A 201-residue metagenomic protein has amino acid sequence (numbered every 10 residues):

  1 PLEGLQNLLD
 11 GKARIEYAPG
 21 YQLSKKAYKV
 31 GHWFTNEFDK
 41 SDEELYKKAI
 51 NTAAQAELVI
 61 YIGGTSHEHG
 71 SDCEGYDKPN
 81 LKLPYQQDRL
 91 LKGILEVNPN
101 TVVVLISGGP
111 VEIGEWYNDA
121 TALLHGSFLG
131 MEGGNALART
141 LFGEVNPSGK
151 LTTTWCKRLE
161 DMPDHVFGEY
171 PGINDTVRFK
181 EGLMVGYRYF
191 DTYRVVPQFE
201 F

Functional and structural regions predicted by a protein language model:
P1-F201: C-terminal non-catalytic regions of proteins with extracellular/luminal or membrane-system context
